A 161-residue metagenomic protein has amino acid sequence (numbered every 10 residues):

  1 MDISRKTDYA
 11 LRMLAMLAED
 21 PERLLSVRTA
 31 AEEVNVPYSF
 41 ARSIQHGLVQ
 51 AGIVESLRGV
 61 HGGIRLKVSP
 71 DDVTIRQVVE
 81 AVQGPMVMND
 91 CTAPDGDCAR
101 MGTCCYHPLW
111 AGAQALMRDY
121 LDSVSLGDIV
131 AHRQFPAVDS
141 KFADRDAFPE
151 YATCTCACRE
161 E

Functional and structural regions predicted by a protein language model:
A18-E22, V68-S69: Short helix-capping/hinge SLiMs at alpha-helix to coil transitions
R28-N35: A short alpha-helical element within helix-turn-helix/winged-helix DNA-binding domains across DNA-binding proteins
E32, V49-Q50: Alpha-helical residues within the helix-turn-helix
P37-F40: Short coil turns linking two alpha-helices in DNA-binding domains
G52-K67: Beta-hairpin "wing" of winged helix-turn-helix
P70-D95, Y106-L116: Conserved segment of winged-helix/HTH DNA-binding domains
D95-E161: C-terminal regulatory/oligomerization modules of transcriptional regulators
